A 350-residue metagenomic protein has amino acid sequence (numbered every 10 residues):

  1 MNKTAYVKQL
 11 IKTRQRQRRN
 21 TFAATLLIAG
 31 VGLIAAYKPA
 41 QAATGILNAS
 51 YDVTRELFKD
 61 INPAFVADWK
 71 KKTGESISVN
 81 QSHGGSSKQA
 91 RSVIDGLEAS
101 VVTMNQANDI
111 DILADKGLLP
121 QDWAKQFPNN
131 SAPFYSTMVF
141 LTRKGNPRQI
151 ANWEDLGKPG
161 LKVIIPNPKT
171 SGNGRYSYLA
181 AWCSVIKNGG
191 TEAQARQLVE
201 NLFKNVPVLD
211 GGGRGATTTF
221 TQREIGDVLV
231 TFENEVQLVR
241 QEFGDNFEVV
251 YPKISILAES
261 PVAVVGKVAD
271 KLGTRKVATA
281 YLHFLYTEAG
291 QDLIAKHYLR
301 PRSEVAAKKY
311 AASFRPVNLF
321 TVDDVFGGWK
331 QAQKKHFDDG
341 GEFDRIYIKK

Functional and structural regions predicted by a protein language model:
T4-T25, A35-A36: Bacterial N-terminal signal peptides that target proteins for export
G30-P39: C-terminal segment of classical bacterial N-terminal signal peptides
A42-T170, A311, N318, Y347-K349: N-terminal segment of the mature folded domain
A49-Y51, T142-K144, K162-N188, L202-V206 (+1 more regions): Short beta-strand->loop
N62-K71, I94-E98, A107, A114-L118 (+10 more regions): Sec-exported extracytoplasmic/periplasmic mature domains
G145-A151, T170, C183-T191, V268-K276: Short helix-loop capping/hinge motifs at secondary-structure junctions, enriched in acidic/polar residues
N188-I254: Ligand-binding pocket segment of bilobal, Venus flytrap-like solute-binding proteins
A269-K350: Extracellular/periplasmic juxtamembrane helices and adjacent flexible linkers that interface with membrane partners
